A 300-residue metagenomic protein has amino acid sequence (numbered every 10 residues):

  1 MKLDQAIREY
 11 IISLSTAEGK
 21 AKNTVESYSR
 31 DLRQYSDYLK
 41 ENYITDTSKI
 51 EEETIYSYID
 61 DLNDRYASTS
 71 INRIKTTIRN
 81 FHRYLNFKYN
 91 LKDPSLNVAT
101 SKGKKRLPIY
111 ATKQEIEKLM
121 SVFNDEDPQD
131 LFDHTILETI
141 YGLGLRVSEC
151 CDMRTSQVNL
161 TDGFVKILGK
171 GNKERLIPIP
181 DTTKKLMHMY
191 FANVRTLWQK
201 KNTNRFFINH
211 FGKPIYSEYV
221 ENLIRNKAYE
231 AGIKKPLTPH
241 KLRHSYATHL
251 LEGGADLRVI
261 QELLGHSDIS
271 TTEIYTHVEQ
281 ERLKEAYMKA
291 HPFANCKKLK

Functional and structural regions predicted by a protein language model:
M1-K300: Conserved catalytic core of the tyrosine transesterase superfamily
